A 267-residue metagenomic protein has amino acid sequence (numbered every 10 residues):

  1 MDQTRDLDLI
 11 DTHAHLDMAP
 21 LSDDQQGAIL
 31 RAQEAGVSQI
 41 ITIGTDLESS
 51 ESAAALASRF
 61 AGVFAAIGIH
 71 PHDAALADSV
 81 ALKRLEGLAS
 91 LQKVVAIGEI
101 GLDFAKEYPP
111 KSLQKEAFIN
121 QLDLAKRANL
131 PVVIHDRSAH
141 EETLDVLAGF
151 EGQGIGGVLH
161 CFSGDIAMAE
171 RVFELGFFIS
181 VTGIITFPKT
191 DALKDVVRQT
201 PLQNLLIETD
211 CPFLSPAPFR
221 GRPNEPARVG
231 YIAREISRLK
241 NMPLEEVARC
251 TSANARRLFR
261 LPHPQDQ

Functional and structural regions predicted by a protein language model:
M1-Q267: Mid-domain alpha/beta scaffold segments of enzyme catalytic cores
